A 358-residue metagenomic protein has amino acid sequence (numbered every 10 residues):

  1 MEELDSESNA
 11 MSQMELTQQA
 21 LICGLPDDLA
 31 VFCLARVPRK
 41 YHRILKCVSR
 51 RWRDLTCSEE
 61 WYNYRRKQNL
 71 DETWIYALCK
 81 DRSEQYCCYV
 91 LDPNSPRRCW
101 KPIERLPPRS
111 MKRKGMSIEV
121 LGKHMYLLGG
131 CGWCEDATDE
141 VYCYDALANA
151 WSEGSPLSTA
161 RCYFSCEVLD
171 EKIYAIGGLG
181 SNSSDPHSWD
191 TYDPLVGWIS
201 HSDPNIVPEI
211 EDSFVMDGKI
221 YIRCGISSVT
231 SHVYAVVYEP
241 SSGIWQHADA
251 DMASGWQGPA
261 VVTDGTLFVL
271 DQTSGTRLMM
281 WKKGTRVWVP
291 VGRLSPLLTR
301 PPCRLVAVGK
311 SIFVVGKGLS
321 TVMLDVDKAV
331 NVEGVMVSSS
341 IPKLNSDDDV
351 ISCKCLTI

Functional and structural regions predicted by a protein language model:
M1-G24, F32: CRL adaptor-proximal regions
L21, L25-T56, W61: Short hydrophobic alpha-helical "box" of cullin-RING ligase substrate receptors that recruits the CRL scaffold
I22-G24, N63-R82, P107-L128, V141-C143 (+9 more regions): Conserved short beta-strand element of beta-propeller blades
A30, H42, E72-W74, Q85-C88 (+3 more regions): A common structural microfeature
K80-R105, D136-A137: Beta-propeller domains
C87-S95, D139-A148, P186-V196, V233-S242 (+2 more regions): Beta-propeller blade signature
R97-I103, A150-E153, G197-S200, I244-H247 (+2 more regions): Predominantly a core beta-strand signature of beta-propeller blades across repeat-based propeller domains
